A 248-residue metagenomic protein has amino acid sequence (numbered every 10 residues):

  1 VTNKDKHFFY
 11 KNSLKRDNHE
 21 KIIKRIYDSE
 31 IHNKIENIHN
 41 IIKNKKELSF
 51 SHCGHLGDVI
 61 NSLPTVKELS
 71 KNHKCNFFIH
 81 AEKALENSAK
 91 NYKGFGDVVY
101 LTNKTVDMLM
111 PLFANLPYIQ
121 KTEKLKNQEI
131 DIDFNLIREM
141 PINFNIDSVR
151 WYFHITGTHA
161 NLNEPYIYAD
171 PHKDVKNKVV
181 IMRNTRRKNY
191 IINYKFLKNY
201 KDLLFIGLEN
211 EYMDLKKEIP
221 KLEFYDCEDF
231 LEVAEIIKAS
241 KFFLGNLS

Functional and structural regions predicted by a protein language model:
V1-S248: Catalytic machinery of carbohydrate-active enzymes, primarily nucleotide-sugar-dependent glycosyltransferases
